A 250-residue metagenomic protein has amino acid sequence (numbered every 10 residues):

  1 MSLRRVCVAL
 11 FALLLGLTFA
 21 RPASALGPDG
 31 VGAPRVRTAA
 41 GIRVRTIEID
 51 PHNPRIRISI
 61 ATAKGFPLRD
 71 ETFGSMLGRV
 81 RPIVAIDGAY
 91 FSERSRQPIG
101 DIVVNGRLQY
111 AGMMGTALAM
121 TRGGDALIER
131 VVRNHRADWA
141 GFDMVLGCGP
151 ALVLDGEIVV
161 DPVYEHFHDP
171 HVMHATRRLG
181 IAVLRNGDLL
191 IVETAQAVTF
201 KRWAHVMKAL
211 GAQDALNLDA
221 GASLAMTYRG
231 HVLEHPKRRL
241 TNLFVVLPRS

Functional and structural regions predicted by a protein language model:
M1-L3: N-terminal secretory signal peptides that target proteins for export/translocation
R5-V6, P22: Hydrophobic alpha-helical segments, especially transmembrane helices and their immediate juxtamembrane helical caps
V8-T18: Bacterial N-terminal signal peptides
F19-S250: Gly/Ser/Thr/Pro-rich low-complexity, intrinsically disordered segments
